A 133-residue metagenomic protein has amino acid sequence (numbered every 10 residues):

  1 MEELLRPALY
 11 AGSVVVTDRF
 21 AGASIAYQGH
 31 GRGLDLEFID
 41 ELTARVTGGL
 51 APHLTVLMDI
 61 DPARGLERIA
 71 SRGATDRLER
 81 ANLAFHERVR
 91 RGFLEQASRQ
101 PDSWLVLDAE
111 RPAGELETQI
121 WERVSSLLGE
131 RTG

Functional and structural regions predicted by a protein language model:
M1-A74: ATP-dependent NMP and nucleoside kinases share a basic, alpha-helical "lid"
A63-G133: NTP-dependent small-molecule kinase module
